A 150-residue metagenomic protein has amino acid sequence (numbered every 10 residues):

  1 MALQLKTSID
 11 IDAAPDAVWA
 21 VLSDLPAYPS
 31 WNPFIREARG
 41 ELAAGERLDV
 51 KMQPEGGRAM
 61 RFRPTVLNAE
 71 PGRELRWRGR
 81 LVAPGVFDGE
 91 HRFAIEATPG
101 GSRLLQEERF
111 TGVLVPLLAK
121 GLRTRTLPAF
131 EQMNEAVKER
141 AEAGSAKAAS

Functional and structural regions predicted by a protein language model:
M1-A43, R103, A136, A149-S150: Hydrophobic ligand-binding cavity/cleft-lining segments
A13, V50, G79, K120-G121: Short, contiguous strand/loop micro-motifs
P29, R39, Q53-R103, R109-L114 (+1 more regions): Hydrophobic-ligand binding "helix-grip"
G45-D49: Short coil-to-beta transition motif at edge beta-strands of beta-rich domains
R103-L105, R109-S150: A conserved amphipathic terminal alpha-helix motif
